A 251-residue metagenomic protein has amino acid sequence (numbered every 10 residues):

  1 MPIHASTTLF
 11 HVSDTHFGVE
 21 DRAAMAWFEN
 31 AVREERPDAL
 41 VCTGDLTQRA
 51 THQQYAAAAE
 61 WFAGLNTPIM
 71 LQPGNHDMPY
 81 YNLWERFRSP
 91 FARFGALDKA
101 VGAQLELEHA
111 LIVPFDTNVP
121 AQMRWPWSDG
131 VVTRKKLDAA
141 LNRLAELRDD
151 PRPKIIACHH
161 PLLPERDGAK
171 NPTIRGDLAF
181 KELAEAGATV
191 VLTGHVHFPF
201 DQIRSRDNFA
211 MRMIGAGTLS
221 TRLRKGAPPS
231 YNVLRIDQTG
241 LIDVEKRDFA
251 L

Functional and structural regions predicted by a protein language model:
M1-G64, Y81, A100: N-terminal active-site segment of His-dependent metallophosphoesterases
P2-F10, Q104-P114, D149-P153, S205-R212: Beta-strand-turn-beta hairpins that frame and shape the catalytic cleft of phosphate-ester-processing enzymes
H11-S13, L40-D45, I69-N75, D116 (+3 more regions): Active-site neighborhood of phospho(di)ester-bond hydrolases with catalytic His/Asp-centered motifs
G18-E20, Q48-Q53, N75-L83, V119-P126 (+3 more regions): Active-site environment of divalent metal-dependent phosphoester hydrolases
A56-A139, E182-A184, D207-F209, V233: Extended active-site neighborhood of metal-dependent phosphoesterases/phosphodiesterases
L144-E165: Short acidic, glycine-rich surface-loop motifs adjacent to enzyme active sites
G168-T239: Conserved beta-sheet core of the metallophosphoesterase superfamily
I236-L251: A short C-terminal boundary segment appended to hydrolase-like catalytic domains
